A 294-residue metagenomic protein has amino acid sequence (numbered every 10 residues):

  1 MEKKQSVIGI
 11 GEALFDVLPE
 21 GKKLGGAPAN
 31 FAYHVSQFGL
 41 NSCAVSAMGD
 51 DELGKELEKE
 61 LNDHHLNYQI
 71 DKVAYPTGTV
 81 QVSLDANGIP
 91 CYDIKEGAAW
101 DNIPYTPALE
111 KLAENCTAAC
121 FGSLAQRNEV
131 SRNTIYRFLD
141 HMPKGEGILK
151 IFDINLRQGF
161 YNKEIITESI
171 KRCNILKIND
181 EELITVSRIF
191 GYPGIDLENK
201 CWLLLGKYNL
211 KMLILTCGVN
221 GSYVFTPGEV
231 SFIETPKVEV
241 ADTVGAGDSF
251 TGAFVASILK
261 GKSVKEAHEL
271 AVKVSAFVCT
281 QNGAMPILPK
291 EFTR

Functional and structural regions predicted by a protein language model:
M1-L66, V80, V240-A241: Glycine-rich phosphate/adenosyl-contacting loop at the front of the ribokinase-like
M1-Q5, G194-R294: Conserved phosphate-binding/catalytic region of the ribokinase-like
K4, N115-C116, C173, L210: Short, well-ordered alpha-helix to beta-strand connector turns
S6, N41, L149, I175 (+1 more regions): Proline-centered loop/turn at the N-terminus of a beta-strand
N41-S123, G147, R294: Conserved N-terminal subdomain of the carbohydrate kinase-like
K111-L112, E168-S169, G206: Structural alpha-helical scaffold elements that stabilize or flank donor/cofactor-binding regions in carbohydrate
A118, S123-N199, G221: Conserved beta-alpha-beta core of the PfkB/ribokinase-like small-molecule kinase fold
